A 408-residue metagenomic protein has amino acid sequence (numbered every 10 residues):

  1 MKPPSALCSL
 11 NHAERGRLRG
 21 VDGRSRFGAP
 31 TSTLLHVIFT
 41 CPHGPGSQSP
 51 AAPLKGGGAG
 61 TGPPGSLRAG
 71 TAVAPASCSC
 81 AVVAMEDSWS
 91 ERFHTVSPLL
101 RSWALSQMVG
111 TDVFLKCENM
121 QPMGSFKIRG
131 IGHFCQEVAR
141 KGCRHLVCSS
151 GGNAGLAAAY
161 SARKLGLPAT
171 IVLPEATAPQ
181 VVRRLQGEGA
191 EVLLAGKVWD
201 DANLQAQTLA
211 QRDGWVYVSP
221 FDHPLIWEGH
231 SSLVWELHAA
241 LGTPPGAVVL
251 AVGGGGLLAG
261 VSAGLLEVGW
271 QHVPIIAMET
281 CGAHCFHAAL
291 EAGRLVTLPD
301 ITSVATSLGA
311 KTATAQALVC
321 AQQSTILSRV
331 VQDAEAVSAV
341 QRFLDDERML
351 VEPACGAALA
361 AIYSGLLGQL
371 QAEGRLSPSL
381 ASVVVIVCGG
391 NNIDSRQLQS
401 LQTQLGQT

Functional and structural regions predicted by a protein language model:
K2-P50, L54-K55: N-terminal low-complexity segments that are often proline-rich with Ser/Thr-Pro
N11, G23, I38, H43-G44 (+2 more regions): PLP-dependent amino-acid enzyme catalytic core
